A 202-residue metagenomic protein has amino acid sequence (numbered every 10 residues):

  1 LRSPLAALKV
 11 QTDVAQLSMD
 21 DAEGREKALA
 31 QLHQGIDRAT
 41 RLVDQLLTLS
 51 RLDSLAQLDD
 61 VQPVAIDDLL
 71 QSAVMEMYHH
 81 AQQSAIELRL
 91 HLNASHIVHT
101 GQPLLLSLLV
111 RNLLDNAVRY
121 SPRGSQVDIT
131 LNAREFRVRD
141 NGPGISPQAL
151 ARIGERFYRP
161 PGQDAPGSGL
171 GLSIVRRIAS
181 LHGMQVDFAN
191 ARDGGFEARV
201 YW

Functional and structural regions predicted by a protein language model:
Q11, Q34-L42: Short alpha-helical segment of the dimerization/phosphotransfer core of two-component systems
Q16-E23: Short acidic helix/loop segment immediately C-terminal to the autophosphorylated histidine in two-component histidine
D60-M75: A conserved beta-strand-to-alpha-helix junction within the catalytic ATP-binding
Q62-P63, Q82, E87-I97: Conserved catalytic submotifs in the C-terminal HATPase_c
A117-V118: Short helix-loop "hinge" at the ATP-lid/N-box region of the Bergerat-fold HATPase_c
I145-F157: Short conserved segment of the HATPase_c
